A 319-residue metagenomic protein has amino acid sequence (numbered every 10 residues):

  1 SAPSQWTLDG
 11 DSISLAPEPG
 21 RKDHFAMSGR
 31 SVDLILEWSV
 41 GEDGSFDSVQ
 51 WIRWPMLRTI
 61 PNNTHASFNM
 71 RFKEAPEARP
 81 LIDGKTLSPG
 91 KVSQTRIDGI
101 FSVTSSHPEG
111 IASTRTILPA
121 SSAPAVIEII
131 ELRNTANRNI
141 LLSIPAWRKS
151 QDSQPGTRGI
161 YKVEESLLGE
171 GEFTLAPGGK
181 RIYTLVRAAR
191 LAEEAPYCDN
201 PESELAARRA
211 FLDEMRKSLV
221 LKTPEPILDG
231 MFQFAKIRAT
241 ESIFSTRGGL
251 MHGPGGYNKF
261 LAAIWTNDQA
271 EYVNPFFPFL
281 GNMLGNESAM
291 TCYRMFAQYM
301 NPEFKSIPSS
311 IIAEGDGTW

Functional and structural regions predicted by a protein language model:
S1-G230, F260, D268, F279-G285: Terminal accessory carbohydrate-recognition/targeting modules of carbohydrate-active enzymes
D213-W319: Substrate-binding groove/exosite segments of carbohydrate-active enzymes
